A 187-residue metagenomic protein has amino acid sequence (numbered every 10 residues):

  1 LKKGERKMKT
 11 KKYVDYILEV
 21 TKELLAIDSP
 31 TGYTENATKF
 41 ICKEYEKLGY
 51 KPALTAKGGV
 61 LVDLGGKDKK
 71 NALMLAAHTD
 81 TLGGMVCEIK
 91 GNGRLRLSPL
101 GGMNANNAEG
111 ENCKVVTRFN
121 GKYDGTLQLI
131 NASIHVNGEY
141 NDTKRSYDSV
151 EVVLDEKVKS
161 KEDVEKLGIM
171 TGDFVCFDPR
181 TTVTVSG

Functional and structural regions predicted by a protein language model:
K2-G187: N-terminal hydrophobic/helix-forming segments and targeting peptides
